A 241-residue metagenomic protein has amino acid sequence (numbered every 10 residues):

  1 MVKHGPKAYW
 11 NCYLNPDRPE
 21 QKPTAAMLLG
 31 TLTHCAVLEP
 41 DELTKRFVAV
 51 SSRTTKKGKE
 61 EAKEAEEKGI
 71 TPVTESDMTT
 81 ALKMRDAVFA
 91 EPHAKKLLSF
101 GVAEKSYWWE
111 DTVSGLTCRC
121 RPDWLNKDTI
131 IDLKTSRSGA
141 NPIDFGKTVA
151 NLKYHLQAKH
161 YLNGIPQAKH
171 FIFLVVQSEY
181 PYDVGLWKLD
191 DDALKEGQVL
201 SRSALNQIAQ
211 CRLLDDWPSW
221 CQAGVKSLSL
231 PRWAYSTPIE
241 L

Functional and structural regions predicted by a protein language model:
M1-C120, K226: Metal-dependent nuclease catalytic cores that hydrolyze phosphodiester bonds in DNA/RNA, characterized by
W10-L14, R137-G139, S178-D183: Short acidic (Asp/Glu) and glycine-rich catalytic loops that position anionic groups and cofactors
Q21-K22, E67-V73, P142-L152, D190-D192: Short histidine-centered catalytic/ligand-binding loop motif
T33-H34, W124, S201: A residue-level signal for conserved active-site and pocket-lining positions in enzyme catalytic cores
E91-S99, N126-D132, I165-H170: Secondary-structure boundary elements
K105-W109, K134-T135, V175: Short, structured patches in soluble enzyme cores that scaffold and shape functional sites
C120-K147: Conserved catalytic cores of phosphodiester-cleaving nucleases, focusing on short active-site segments
A150, H155, H160-L241: Metal-dependent nuclease catalytic regions and adjoining charged, substrate-binding loops involved in nucleic-acid end
